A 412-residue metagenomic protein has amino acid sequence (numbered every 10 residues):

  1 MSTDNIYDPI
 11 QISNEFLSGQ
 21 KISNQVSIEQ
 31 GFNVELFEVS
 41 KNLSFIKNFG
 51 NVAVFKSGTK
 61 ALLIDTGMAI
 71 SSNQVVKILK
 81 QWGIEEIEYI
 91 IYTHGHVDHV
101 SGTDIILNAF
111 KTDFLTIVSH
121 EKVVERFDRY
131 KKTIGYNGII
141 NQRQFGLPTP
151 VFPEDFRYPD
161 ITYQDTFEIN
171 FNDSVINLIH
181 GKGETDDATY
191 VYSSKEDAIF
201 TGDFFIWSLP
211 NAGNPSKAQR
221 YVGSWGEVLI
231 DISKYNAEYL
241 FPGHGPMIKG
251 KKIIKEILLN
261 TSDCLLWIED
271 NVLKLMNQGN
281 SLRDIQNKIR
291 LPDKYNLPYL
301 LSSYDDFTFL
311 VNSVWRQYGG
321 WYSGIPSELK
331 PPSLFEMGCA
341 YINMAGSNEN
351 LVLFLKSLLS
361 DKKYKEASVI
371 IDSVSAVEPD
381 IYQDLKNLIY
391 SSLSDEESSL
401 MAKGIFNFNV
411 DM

Functional and structural regions predicted by a protein language model:
S2-V26, K234, M247-M412: Accessory terminal helices/loops
N33-W82, Y190-G202: Conserved beta-strand hairpin/beta-sheet module of binuclear metal-dependent hydrolase folds, prominently
L36, T59, I70-I117: Active-site metal-binding motif and surrounding structural segment of the metallo-beta-lactamase
F37-E38, I46-N48, I161-T162, N170-F171 (+1 more regions): A short catalytic or substrate-binding loop motif that flags glycine-/basic-rich loops and adjacent residues that bind
N42, F55, D65, H94 (+8 more regions): Divalent metal-coordination and catalytic microenvironments
A61, M68-I70, E168, V175 (+1 more regions): Metallo-beta-lactamase
H96-D98, V123, F205, P246: Catalytic metal-binding/acid-base residues of hydrolase active sites
V123-H180, S224-N236: Metallo-beta-lactamase
